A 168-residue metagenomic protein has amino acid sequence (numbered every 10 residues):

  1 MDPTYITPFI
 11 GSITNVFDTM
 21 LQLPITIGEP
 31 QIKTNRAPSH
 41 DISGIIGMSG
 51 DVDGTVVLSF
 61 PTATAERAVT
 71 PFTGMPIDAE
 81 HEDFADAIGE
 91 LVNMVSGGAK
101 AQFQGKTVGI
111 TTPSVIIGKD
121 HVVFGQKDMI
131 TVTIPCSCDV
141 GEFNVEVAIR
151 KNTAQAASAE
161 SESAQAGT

Functional and structural regions predicted by a protein language model:
M1-T168: N-terminal auxiliary interaction/assembly segments of multi-subunit proteins
